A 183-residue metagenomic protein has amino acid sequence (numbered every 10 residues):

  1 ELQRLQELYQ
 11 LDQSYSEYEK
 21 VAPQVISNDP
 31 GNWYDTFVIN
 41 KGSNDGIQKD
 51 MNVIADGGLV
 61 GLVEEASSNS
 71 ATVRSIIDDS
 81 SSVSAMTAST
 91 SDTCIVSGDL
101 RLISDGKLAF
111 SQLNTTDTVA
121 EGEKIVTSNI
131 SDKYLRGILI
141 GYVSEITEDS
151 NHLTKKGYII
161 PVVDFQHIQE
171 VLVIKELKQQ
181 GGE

Functional and structural regions predicted by a protein language model:
L2-L5: Amphipathic alpha-helical coiled-coil segments
E7-E183: A secondary-structure micro-motif
